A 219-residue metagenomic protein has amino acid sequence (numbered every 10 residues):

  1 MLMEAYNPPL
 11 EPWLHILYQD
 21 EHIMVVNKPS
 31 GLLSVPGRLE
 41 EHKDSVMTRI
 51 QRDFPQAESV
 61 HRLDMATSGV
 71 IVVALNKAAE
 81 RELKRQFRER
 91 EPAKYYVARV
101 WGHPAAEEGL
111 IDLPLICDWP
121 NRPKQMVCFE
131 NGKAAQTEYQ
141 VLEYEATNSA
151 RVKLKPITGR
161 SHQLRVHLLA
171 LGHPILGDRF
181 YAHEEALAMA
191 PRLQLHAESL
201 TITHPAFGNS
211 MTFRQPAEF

Functional and structural regions predicted by a protein language model:
M1-I23, P29-L33, T147, S161-F219: Pseudouridine synthases involved in rRNA/tRNA modification
M1-Q136, E143-A146, Q194: RNA pseudouridine synthases
K77, I157-T158: Loop/turn elements at beta-strand to alpha-helix junctions within RNA-recognition modules
W101, L154-I157: A structural micro-motif recognizing beta-strand termini and the immediately following turn/loop segments
G109, L113, A135-T137, A150 (+2 more regions): Short beta-strand segments
L142, K155, T203-P205: A generic structural motif
N148-L154: Short, solvent-exposed secondary-structure boundary/capping segments
